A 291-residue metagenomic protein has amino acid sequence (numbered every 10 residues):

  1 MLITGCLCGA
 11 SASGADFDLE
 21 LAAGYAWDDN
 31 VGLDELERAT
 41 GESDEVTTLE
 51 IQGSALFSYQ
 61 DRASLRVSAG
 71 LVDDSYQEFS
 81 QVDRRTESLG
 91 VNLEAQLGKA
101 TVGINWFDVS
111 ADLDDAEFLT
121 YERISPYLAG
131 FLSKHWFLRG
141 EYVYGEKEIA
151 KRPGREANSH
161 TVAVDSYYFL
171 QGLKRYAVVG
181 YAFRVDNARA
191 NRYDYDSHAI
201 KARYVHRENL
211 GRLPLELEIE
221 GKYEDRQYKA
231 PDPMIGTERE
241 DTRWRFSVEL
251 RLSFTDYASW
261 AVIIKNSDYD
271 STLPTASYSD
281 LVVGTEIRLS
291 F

Functional and structural regions predicted by a protein language model:
M1-C8: Bacterial N-terminal signal peptides
S13-F291: Gram-negative and organellar
